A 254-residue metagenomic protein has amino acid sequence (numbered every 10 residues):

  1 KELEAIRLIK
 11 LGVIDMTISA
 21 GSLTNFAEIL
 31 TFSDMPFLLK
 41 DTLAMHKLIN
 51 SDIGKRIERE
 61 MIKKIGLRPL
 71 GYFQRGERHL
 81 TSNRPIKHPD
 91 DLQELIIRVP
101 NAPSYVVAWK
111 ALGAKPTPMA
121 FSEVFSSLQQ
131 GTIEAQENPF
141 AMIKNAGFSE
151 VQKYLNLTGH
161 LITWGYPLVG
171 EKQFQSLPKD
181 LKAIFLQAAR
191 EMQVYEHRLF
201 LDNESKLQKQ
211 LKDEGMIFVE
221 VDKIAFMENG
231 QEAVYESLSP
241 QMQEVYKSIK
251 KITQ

Functional and structural regions predicted by a protein language model:
K1-A44, I53-Q254: N-terminal secretory/targeting leader peptides
K47: Short beta-strand-centered segments that line the small-molecule binding cleft or hinge of alpha/beta clamshell
